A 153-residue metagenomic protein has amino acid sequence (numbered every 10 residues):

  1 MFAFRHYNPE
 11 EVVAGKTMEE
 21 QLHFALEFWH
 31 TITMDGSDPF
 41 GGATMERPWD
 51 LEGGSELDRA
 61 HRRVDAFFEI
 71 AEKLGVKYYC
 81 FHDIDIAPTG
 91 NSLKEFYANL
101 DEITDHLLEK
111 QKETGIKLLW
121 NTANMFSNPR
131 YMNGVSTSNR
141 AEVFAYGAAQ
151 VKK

Functional and structural regions predicted by a protein language model:
M1-K153: N-terminal pre-domain/capping segments
